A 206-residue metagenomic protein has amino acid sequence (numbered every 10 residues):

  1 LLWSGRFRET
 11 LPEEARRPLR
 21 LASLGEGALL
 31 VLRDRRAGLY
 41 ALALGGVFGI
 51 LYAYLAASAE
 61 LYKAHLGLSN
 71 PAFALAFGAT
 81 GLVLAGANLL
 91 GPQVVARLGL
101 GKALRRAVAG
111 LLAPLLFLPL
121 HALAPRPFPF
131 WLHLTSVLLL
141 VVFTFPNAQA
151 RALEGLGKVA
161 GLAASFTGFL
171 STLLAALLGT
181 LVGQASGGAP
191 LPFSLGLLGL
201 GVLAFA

Functional and structural regions predicted by a protein language model:
L1-E13: C-terminal membrane-cytosol helix-exit motif in multi-pass small-molecule transporters
R33-A53, T135-L139: Pair of pore-lining "gating" transmembrane helices in MFS-fold secondary transporters
A56-A72: Short amphipathic helix-loop junctions that connect adjacent transmembrane helices in Major Facilitator Superfamily/SLC
N70-G78, S165: Small-residue hotspots at the loop-to-helix junctions and early N-terminal turns of transmembrane alpha-helices
L75-L84, S171: Transmembrane alpha-helical segments of major facilitator superfamily
A87-G101: Helix-to-loop junctions at the C-terminal end of transmembrane segments in multipass secondary transporters
K102-A148: C-terminal transmembrane helical hairpin of 12-TM major facilitator-type secondary transporters
R151-L191, G196-L197: A late C-terminal transmembrane helix in Major Facilitator Superfamily
